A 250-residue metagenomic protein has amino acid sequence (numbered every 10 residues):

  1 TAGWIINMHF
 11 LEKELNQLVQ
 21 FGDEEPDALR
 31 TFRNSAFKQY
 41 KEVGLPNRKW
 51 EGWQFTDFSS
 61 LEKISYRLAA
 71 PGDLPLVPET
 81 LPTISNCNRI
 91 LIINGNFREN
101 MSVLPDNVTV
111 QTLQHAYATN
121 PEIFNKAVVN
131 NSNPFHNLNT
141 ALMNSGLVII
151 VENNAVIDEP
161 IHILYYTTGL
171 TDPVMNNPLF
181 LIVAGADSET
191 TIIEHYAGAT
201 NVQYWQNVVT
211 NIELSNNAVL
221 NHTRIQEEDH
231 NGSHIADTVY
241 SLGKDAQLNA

Functional and structural regions predicted by a protein language model:
I6-T140: N-terminal amphipathic, basic helical "cap/leader" segment at the start of enzyme domains
T119-A250: Conserved beta-strand/loop scaffold segments within soluble protein domains that form the structured core and edges
